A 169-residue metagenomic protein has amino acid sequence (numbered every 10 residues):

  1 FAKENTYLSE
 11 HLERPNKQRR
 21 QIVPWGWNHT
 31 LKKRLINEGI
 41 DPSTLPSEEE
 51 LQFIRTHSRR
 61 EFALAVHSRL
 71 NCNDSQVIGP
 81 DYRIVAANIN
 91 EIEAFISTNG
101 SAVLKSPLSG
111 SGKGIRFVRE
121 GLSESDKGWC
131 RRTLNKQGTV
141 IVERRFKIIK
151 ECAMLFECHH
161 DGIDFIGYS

Functional and structural regions predicted by a protein language model:
A2-T98, G110: Conserved N-proximal alpha/beta basic substrate-recognition cap immediately N-terminal to, or forming the N-lobe
R20-I22, A102-L104, V140: Generic beta-sheet signal
W27-H29, P107-S109, G121, R145-K147 (+1 more regions): An acidic- and aromatic-residue-enriched active-site/binding cleft used to recognize and process polar
P46, R119, S169: Residues at the C-termini of beta-strands that transition into short coil/loop
S68-N71, E91, A102-L104, D126-R132: Intrinsically disordered, low-complexity boundary segments flanking structured domains
D81-R83, S101-W129, E151-A153: Glycine-rich phosphate-binding loop of ATP-grasp-fold ATP-dependent ligases
I92-N99, V118, T133-L134: Alpha-helix C-terminal capping segments
G100, S125-S169: Phosphate-binding site of ATP-dependent enzymes
